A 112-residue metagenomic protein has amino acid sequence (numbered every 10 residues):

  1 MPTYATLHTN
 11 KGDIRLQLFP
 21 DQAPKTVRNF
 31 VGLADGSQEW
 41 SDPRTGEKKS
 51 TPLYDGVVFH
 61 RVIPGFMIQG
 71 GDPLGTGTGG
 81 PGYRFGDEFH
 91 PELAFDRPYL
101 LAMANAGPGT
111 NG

Functional and structural regions predicted by a protein language model:
M1-G112: Cyclophilin-like peptidyl-prolyl cis-trans isomerases
